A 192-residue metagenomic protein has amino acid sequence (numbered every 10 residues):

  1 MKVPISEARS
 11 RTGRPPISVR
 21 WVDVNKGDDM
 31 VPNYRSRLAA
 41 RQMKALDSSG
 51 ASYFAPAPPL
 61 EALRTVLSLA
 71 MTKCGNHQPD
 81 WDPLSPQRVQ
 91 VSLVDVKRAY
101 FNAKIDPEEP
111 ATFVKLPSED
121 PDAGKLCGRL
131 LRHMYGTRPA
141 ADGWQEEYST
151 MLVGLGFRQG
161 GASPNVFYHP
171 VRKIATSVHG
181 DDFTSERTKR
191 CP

Functional and structural regions predicted by a protein language model:
M1-T150, G154-G161, V166: Chromodomain-type histone methyl-lysine reader module
L155-A162, T184-P192: Polymerase palm active-site segment centered on the conserved acidic dipeptide of motif C
Y168-P170: Active-site beta-strand termini and strand-to-loop segments that position acidic
K173-R187: Histidine-centered acyl-transfer/condensation active-site motif and its immediate structural neighborhood
